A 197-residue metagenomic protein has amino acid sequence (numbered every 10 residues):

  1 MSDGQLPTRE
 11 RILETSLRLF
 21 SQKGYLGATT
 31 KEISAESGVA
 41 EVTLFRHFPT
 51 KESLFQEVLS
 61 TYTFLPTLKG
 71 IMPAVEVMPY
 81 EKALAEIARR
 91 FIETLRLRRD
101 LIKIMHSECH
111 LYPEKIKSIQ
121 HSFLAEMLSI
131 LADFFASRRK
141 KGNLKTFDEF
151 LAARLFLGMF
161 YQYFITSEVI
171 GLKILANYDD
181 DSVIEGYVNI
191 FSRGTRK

Functional and structural regions predicted by a protein language model:
M1-K23, G27-V39, S53: Basic, helix-initiating cap at the start of DNA-binding domains
R9-E10, T30, E52, V77 (+6 more regions): Short, structured helix-loop boundary elements
L13, E81, A85-R89, L128-A136 (+2 more regions): An amphipathic alpha-helix signature
G38-F48: Short hydrophobic/aromatic patch on the recognition helix
Q56-I87, I130, A136-R139: Amphipathic alpha-helical linker/stalk segments
S60-T63, K82-S107, L157-F164, R193 (+1 more regions): Helical hydrophobic small-molecule/effector-binding pocket
R96-I130, N177: Short secondary-structure transition hinges
K117, R139-Y187: Hydrophobic/aromatic-rich alpha-helical bundle segments in the mid-to-C-terminal region
